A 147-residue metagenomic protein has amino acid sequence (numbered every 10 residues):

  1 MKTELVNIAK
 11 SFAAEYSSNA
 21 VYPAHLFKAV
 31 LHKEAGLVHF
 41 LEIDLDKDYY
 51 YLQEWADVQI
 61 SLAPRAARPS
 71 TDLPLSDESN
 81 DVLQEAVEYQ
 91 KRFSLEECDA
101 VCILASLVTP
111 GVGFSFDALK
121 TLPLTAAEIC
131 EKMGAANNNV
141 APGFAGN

Functional and structural regions predicted by a protein language model:
M1-N147: Histone-fold recognition with a strong bias for associated Lys/Arg-rich disordered tails
